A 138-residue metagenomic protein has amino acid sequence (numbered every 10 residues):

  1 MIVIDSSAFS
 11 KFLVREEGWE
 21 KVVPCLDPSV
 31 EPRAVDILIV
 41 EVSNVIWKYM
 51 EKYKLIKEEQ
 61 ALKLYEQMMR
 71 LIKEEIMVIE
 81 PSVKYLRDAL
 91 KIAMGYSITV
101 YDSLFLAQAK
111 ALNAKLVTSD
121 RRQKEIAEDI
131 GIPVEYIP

Functional and structural regions predicted by a protein language model:
M1, V35, I79, L106-P138: Acidic, PIN/NYN-like endoribonuclease modules and their adjacent C-terminal/linker elements
M1-I37, K52-L62: Short, well-structured N-terminal submotif of metal-dependent ribonuclease cores
A8-F9, L38-I39, Y85, F105 (+1 more regions): Alpha-helix capping/helix-boundary segments
K11-L13, V45, I126: Residues that scaffold the ATP/ADP-binding catalytic core of kinase and kinase-like folds
K21, E41, D88, E125-I126: Phosphate- and divalent-cation-binding pockets in alpha/beta enzyme and binding domains that engage nucleotide-derived
S43-S82, L86-D88: Active-site-proximal, substrate-binding regions of enzyme catalytic domains and RNA-binding/basic surfaces
E74-K115, S119: Active-site neighborhoods of divalent-metal-dependent phosphate/nucleic-acid chemistry enzymes
